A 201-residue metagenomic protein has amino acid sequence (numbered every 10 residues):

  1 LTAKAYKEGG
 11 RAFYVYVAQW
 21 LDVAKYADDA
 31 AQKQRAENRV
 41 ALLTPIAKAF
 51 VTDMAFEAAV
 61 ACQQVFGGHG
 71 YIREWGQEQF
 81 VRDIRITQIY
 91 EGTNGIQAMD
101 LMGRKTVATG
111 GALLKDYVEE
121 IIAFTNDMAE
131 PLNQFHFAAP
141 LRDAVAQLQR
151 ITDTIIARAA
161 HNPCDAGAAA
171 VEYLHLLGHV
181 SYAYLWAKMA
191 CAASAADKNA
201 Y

Functional and structural regions predicted by a protein language model:
Y6, F13-Y16, M54-A58, Y117 (+4 more regions): Amphipathic, well-ordered alpha-helical segments in soluble domains
Y6-Y16, T125-A129, Q134: Long, non-coiled-coil amphipathic alpha-helical linker/lever segments that couple catalytic cores to other domains
E8-K48, T152-A168, M189-A196: C-terminal helix-coil-helix/basic helical segment that borders enzyme active sites and/or dimer interfaces and provides
Y16, N38-D116, N199: Alpha-helix capping/hinge segments and adjacent helical runs
Q19, V60, G103-R104, L185-C191: Short glycine/serine- and small hydrophobic-enriched flexible loop segments
A108, A123-Y201: C-terminal amphipathic alpha-helical interaction region
A112, Y117-N126: Active-site or pore-adjacent capping/gating segments
